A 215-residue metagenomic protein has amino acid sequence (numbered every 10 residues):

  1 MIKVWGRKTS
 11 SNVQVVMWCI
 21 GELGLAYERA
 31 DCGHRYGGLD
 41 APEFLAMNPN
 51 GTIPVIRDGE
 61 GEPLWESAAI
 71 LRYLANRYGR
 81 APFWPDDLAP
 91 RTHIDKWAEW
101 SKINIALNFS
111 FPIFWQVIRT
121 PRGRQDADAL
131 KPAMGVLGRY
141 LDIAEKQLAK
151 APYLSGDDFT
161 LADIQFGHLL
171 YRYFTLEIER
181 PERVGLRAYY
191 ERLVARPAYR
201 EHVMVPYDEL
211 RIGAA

Functional and structural regions predicted by a protein language model:
M1-T9, Q14-K131: GST-like domain detector, emphasizing the conserved glutathione-binding G-site in the N-terminal thioredoxin-like
H34-R35, A162, Y207: Conserved beta-strand edge residues that scaffold enzyme active sites
G38-D40, R192, I212-G213: Short Asp/Glu-rich motifs
P54-R57, L154, R200: Short beta-strand(s) of the beta-wing in winged-helix/HTH DNA-binding folds
A75, L169-L170, V203: Active-site-flanking alpha-helical
A98-A195: GST-like fold's C-terminal all-alpha helical module
Y199, V203-A215: Terminal-tail/helix-coil boundary detector
